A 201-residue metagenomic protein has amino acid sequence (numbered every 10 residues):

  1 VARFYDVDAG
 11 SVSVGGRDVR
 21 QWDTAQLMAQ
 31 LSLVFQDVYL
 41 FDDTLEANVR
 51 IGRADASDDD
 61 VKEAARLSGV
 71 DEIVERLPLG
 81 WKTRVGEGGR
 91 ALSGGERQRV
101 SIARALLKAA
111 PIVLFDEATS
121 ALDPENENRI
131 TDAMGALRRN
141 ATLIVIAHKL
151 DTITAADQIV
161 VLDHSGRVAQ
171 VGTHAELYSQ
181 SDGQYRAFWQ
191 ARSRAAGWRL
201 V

Functional and structural regions predicted by a protein language model:
V1-A2: Helix-to-loop junction immediately C-terminal to a conserved catalytic motif
V7, S13-D18, D71-V100, L122 (+3 more regions): ABC-fold ATPase nucleotide-binding domain signature/coupling loops
A9-G16, Q21, M28, E46-E87 (+3 more regions): ABC ATPase nucleotide-binding domain helical subdomain, centered on the C-loop/LSGGQ "ABC signature"
R76, D132, K149, T154-V201: C-terminal portion of ABC ATPase nucleotide-binding domains
S93-G94, V100-A105, R129, V145: ABC ATPase nucleotide-binding domain "signature" region
L107-P111, N140: A short, proline-enriched helix->beta-strand linker immediately N-terminal to the Walker B motif in ABC-type P-loop
V113-E117: Catalytic Walker B motif of ABC-type/P-loop ATPase nucleotide-binding domains
E127-R139, V145, D151: Helical segment within the ABC ATPase nucleotide-binding domain
